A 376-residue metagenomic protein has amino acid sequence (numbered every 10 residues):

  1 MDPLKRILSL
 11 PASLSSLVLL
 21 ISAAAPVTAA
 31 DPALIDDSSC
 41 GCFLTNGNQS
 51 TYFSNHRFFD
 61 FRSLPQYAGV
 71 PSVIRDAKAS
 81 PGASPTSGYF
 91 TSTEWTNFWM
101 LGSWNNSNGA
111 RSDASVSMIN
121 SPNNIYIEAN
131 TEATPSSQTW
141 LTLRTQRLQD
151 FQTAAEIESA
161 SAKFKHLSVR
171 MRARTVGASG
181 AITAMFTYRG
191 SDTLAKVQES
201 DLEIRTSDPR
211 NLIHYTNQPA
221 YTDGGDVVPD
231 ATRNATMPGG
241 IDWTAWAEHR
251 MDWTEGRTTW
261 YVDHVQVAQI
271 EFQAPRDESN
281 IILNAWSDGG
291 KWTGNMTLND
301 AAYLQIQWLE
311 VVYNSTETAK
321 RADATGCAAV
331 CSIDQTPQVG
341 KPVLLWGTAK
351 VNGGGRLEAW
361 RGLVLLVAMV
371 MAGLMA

Functional and structural regions predicted by a protein language model:
M1-L17, R356-V364, A376: Classical eukaryotic N-terminal signal peptides for Sec-dependent ER targeting/secretion, especially the positively
P26-R170, R174-A178, Y313-G353, E358-G362 (+1 more regions): Low-complexity, Ser/Thr/Pro/Gly-rich disordered linker/stalk regions
I125, F186-A220: Glycan-recognition/cleft segments
V169-M171, A245-W253, T258-W260: Short tryptophan-centered beta-strand motifs in secreted/extracellular beta-sheet-rich domains of glycan-recognition
D223-W246: Short, aromatic/His-centered strand-loop micro-motif at the edge of beta-sheets
Y261-Q266: Short strand-turn-strand beta-turns centered on an Asx-Gly dipeptide
Q273-Y303: Flexible glycan-contacting loops in extracellular carbohydrate-active proteins
Q307-V311: Extracellular beta-strand elements of beta-rich domains used for carbohydrate recognition/degradation or cell-matrix
